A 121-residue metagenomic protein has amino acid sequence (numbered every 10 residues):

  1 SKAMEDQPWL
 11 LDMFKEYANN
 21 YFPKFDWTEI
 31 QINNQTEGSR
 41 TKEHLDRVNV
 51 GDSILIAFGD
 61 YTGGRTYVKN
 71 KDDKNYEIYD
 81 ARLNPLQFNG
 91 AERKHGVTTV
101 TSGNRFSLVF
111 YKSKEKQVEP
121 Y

Functional and structural regions predicted by a protein language model:
S1-G63: Conserved double-stranded beta-helix
D60-Y61, K69-Y121: Catalytic core of Fe(II)/2-oxoglutarate
